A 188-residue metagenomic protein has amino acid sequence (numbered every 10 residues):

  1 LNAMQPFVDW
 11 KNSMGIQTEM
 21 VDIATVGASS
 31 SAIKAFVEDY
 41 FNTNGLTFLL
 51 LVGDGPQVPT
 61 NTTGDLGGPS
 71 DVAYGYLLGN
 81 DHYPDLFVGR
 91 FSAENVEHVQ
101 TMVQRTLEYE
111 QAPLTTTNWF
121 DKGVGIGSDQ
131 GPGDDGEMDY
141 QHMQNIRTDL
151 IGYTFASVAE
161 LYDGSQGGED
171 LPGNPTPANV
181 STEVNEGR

Functional and structural regions predicted by a protein language model:
L1-R188: Cysteine-dependent hydrolase recognition
